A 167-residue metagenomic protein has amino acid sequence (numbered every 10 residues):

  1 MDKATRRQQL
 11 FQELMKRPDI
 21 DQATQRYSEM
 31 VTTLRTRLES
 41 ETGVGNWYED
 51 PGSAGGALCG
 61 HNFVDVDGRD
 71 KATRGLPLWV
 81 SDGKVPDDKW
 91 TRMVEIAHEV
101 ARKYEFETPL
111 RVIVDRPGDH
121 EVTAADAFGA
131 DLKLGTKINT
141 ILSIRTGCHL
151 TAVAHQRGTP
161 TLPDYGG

Functional and structural regions predicted by a protein language model:
M1-G68: N-terminal leader/targeting segments
F11, M15, L76-T91, L142-T161: Hydrophobic transmembrane alpha-helix bundles
M15-A23, Y27, K71-L76, W90-T91 (+3 more regions): Mitochondrial intermembrane space
I20, I96, I113, I138-I144: Weak global preference for isoleucine
Y48-F63, P109-A130, I138: Ser/Thr-rich, low-complexity intrinsically disordered terminal regions
H61-V80, F128-I144: Short, Lys/Arg-enriched charge-dense amphipathic segments
D67-R116: Long, charged/polar, surface-exposed segments that mediate recognition or autoinhibition
D119-G167: Extracellularly exposed regions in secreted/surface proteins, prominently low-complexity, repeat-rich
